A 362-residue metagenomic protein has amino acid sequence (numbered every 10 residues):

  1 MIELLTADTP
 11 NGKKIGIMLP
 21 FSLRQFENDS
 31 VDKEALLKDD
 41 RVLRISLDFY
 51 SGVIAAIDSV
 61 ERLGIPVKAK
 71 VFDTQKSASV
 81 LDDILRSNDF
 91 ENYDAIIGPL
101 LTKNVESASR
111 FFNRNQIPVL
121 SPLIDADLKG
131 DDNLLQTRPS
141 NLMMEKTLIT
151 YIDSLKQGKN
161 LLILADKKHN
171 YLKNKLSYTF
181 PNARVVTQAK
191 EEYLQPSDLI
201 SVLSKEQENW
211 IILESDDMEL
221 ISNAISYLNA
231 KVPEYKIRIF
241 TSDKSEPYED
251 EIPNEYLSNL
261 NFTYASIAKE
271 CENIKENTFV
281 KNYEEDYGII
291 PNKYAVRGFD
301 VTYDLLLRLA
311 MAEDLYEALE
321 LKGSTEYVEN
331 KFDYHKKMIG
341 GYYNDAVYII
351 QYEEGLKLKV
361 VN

Functional and structural regions predicted by a protein language model:
M1-N362: Extracytosolic ligand-binding ectodomains
